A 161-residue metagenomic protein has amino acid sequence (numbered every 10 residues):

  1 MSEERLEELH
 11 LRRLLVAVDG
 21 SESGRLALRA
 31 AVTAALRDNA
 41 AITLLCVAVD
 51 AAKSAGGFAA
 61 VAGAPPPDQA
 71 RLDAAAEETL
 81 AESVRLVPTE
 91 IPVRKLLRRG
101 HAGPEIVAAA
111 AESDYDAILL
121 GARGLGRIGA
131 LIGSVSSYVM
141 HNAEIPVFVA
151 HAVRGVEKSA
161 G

Functional and structural regions predicted by a protein language model:
M1-L9, S23, V84-I118, R154-G161: Structural beta-alpha unit
E3-G63: Small/aliphatic-rich secondary-structure junction motif
T43-L45, R94-R98, F148: General small-molecule cofactor/ligand-binding pocket signal
C46, G121-R123, H151-A152: Short secondary-structure boundary segments
A59-G63, E112-D114, S136-Y138: Short, hinge-like loop/turn segments at secondary-structure boundaries
A62-E78: A short acidic, glycine-rich active-site loop that binds or catalyzes chemistry on phosphate/adenosine moieties
A117-H141, V156-S159: Glycine-rich, Arg-bearing micro-motifs that act as flexible, cationic patches
